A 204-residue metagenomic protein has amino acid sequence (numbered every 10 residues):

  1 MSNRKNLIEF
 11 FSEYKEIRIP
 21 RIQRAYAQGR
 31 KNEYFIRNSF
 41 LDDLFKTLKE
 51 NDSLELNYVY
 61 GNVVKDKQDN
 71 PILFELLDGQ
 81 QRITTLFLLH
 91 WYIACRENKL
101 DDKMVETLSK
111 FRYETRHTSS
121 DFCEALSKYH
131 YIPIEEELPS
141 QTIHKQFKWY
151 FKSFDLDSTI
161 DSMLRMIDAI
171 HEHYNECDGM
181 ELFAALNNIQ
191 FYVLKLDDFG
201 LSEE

Functional and structural regions predicted by a protein language model:
M1-E204: Glycine- and hydrophobic-rich flexible loops that cap the catalytic core of alpha/beta enzyme folds
